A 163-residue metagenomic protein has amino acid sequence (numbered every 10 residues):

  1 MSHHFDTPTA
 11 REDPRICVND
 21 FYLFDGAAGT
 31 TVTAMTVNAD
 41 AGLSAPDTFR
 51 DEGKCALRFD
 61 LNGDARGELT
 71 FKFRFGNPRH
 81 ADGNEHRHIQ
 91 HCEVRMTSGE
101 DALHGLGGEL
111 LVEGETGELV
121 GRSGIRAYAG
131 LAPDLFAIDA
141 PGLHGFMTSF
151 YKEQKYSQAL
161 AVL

Functional and structural regions predicted by a protein language model:
M1-L163: Surface-exposed extracytoplasmic segments
